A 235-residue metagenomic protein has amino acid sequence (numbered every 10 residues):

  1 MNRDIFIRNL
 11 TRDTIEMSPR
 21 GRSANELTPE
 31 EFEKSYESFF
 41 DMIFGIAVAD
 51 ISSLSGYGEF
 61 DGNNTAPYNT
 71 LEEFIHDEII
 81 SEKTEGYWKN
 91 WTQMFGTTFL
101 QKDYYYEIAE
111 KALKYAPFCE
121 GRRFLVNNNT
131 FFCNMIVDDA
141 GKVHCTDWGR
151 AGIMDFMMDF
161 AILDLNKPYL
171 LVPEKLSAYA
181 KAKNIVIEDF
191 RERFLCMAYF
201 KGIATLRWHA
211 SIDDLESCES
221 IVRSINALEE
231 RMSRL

Functional and structural regions predicted by a protein language model:
M1-D13, F124, D138-V143, R234-L235: Conserved NTP-binding catalytic cores of kinases and kinase-like/nucleotidyltransferase enzymes across multiple kinase
M1-Y36: Conserved structural core of kinase catalytic domains
L10, L195-T205: Hydrophobic alpha-helical segments that form the core of small-molecule binding pockets and/or dimer interfaces
F32-E37, V48-N128: An alpha-helical support segment within catalytic cores of ATP-dependent transferases
M42, I136: Nucleotide-sugar donor-binding/catalytic module of glycosyltransferases that assemble extracellular/cell-envelope
I43, A47-I51, D164, K183: Protein kinase-like catalytic domain
F124-L125, F131, V137-I187, R191: Active-site Asp-x-Gly
I185, A204-L235: ATP/Mg2+ or Mg2+-diphosphate-binding catalytic cores that bind nucleotide phosphates or diphosphates via glycine-rich
